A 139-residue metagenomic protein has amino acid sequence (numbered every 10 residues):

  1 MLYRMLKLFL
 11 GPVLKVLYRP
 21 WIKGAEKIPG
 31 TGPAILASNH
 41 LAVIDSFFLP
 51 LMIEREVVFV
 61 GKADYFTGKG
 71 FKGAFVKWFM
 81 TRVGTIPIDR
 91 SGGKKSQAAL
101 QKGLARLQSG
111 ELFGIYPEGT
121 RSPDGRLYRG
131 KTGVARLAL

Functional and structural regions predicted by a protein language model:
M1-G24, R55, F71-V83: A transmembrane-helix-recognition feature enriched in membrane-embedded lipid enzymes and envelope glyco-/phospholipid
M1-L8, K23-T31, A98, L104-Q108: Membrane-interfacial terminal anchoring regions of lipid-handling membrane enzymes
P12-Y18, I35-S38, R90-K94, D124-G125: Short, flexible loop segments at the rims of nucleotide/cofactor-binding pockets, characterized by
P20, I44, A98, R129-G133: Short, conserved clusters of charged catalytic residues that mark active-site and nucleotide-handling motifs
G30-G93: Catalytic core of membrane glycerolipid acyltransferases/transacylases, capturing the structured, soluble-facing
F48-L49, F79, A105, R136-A138: Hydrophobic/aromatic ligand-binding patch that stacks against planar heteroaromatic rings of cofactors or nucleotides
T81, I86-L112: Helix-adjacent hinge/juxtasegments
Q108-L139: Membrane-associated lipid acylation/remodeling enzymes share a hydrophobic transmembrane-juxtamembrane segment
